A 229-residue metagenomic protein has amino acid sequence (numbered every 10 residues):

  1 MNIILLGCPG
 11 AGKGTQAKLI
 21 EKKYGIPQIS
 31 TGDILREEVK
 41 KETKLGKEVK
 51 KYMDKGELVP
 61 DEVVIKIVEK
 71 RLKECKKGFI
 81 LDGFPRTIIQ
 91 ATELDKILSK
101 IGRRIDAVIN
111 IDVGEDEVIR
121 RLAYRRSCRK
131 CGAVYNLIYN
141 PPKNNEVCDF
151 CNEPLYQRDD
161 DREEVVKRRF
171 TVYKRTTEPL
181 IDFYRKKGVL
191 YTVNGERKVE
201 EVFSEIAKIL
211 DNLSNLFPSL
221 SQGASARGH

Functional and structural regions predicted by a protein language model:
M1-H229: Glycine-rich phosphate-binding loop of ATP-dependent small-molecule kinases
